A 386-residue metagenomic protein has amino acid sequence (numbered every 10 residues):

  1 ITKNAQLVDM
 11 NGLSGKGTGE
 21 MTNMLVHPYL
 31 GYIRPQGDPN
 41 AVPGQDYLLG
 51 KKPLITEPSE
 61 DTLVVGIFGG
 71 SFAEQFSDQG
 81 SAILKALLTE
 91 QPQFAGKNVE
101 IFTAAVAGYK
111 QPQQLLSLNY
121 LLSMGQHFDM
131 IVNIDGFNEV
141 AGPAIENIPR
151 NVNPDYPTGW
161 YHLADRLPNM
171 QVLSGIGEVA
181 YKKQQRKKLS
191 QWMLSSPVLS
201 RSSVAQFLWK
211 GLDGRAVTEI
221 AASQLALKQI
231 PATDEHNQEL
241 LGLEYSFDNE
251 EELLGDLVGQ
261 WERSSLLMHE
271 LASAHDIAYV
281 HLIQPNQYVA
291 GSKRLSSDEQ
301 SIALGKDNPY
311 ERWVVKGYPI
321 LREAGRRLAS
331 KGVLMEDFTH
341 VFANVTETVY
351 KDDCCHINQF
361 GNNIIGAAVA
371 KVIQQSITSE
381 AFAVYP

Functional and structural regions predicted by a protein language model:
T2-A95, P386: Membrane/wall-proximal cationic-aromatic binding patches
T62-L63, G96-V99, Q126-M130, S273-V280 (+1 more regions): Loop/turn elements at helix/coil->beta-strand transitions in domains of secreted/extracellular proteins
I67, N133, H281-I283: Structural beta-sheet core signal
I67-Q75, T103-A107, E251-V258, E311 (+1 more regions): Second-shell loop/turn segments in exported
S71-Q75, V106-Q111, G136-A141, N286-V289 (+2 more regions): Solvent-exposed loop/turn segments at secondary-structure junctions within structured extracellular/periplasmic domains
L115-H127: Short, well-structured alpha-helical segments in soluble
N138-R326, A343-T348: Serine-dependent acyl-ester chemistry module
G325, S330-L334, Y350-P386: Histidine-centered active-site loop/cap adjacent to the catalytic His in serine esterases/O-acetyl transfer systems
